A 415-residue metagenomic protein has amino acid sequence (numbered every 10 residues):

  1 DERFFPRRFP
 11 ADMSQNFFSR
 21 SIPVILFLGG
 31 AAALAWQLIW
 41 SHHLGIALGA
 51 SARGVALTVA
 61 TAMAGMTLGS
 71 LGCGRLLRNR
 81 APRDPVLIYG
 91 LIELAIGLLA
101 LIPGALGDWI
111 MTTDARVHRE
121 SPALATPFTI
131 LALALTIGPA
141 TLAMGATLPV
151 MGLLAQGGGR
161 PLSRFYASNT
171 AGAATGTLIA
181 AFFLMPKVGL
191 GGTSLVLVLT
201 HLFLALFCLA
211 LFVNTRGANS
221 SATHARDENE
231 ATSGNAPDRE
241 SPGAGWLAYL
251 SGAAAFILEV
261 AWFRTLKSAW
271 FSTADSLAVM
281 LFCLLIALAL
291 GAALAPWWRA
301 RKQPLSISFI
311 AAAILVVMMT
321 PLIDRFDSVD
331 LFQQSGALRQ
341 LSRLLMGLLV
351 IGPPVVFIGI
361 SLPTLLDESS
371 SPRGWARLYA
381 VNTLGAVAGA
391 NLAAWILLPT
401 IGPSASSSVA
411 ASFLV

Functional and structural regions predicted by a protein language model:
E2-R7: Extreme N-terminal basic, low-complexity initiation segments that serve as generic localization/processing leaders
F9-V415: Alpha-helical transmembrane segments of multi-pass membrane proteins
